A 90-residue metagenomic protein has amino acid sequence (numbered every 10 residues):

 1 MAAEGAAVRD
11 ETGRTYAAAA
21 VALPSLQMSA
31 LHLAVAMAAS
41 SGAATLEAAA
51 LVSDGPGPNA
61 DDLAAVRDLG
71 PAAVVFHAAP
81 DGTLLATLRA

Functional and structural regions predicted by a protein language model:
M1-E4: Short, small/polar residue-rich loop motifs at catalytic or cofactor-binding pockets
D10: Short, acidic, Ser/Thr-enriched surface-loop or helix-capping motifs
A17-A19, D81: Terminal helix-to-tail segments of small alpha-helical proteins
A19-A22, D54: Conserved short-loop catalytic and cofactor-binding motifs
L23-M37: A short, polar/charged loop-to-alpha-helix boundary motif
S41-A90: C-terminal binding/interaction regions
